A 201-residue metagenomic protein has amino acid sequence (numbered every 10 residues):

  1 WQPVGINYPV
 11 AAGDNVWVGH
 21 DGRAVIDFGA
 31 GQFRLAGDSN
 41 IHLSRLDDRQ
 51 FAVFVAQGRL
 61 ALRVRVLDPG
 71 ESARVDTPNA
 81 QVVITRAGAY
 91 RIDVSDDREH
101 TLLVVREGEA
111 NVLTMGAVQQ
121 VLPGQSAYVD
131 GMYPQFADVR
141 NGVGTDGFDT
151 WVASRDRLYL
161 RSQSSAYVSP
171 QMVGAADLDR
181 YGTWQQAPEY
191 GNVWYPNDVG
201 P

Functional and structural regions predicted by a protein language model:
W1-N111, G116-A127, V152-S165: Flexible, surface-exposed loop/linker segments and immediately adjacent secondary-structure boundaries
M115-V118, L122-P201: Low-complexity segments
